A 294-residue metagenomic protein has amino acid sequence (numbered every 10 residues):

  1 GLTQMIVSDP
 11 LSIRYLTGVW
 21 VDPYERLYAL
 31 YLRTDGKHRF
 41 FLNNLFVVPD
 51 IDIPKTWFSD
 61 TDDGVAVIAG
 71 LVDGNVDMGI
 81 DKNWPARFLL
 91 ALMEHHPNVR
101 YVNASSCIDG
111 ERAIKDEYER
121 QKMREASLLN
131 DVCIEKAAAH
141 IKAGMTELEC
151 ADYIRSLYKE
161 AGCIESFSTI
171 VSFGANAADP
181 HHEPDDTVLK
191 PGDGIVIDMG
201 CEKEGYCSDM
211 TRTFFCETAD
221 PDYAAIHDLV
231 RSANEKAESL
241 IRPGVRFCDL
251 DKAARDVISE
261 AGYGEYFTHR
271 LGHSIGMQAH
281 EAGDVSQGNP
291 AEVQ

Functional and structural regions predicted by a protein language model:
G1-Q294: Active-site neighborhoods and metal-handling regions in enzymes and metal-associated proteins
